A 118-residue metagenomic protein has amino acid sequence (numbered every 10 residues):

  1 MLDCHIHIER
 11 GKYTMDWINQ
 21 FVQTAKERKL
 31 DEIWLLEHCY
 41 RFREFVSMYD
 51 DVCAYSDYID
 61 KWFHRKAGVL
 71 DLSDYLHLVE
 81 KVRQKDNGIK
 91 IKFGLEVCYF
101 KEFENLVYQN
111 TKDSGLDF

Functional and structural regions predicted by a protein language model:
M1-K101, L106, N110-T111: An N-terminally biased module of ancient metal coordination in phosphate/nucleic-acid-related enzymes
F118: Active-site-proximal loop/helix segment associated with metal-binding centers of metalloenzymes
